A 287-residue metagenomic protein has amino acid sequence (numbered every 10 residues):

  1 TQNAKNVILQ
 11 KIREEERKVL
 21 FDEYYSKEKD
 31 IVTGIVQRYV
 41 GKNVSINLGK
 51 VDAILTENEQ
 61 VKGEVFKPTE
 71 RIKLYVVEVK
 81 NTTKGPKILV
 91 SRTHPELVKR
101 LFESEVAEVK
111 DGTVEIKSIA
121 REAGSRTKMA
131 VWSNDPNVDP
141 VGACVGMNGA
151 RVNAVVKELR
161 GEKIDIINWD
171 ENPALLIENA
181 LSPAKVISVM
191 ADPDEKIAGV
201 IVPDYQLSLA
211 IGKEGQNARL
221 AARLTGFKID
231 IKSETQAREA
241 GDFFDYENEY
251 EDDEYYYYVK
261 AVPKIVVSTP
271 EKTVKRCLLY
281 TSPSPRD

Functional and structural regions predicted by a protein language model:
T1-A261, S268-K275: RNA-contacting regions in translation and RNA-metabolism proteins, encompassing KH/S1 modules where present
Y280-D287: Conserved small/polar residues in nucleotide/adenosyl-binding loops
